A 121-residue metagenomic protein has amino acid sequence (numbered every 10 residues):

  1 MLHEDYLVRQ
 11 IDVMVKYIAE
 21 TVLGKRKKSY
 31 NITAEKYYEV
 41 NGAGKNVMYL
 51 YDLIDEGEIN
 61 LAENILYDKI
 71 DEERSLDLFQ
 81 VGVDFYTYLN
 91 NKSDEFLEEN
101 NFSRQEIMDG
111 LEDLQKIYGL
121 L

Functional and structural regions predicted by a protein language model:
M1-R74, K92-E99, R104-L121: N-terminal alpha-helical interaction modules that lie
Q80-G82: Alpha-solenoid helical repeat scaffolds
Y86-N90: Extracytoplasmic electrostatic interaction patches
